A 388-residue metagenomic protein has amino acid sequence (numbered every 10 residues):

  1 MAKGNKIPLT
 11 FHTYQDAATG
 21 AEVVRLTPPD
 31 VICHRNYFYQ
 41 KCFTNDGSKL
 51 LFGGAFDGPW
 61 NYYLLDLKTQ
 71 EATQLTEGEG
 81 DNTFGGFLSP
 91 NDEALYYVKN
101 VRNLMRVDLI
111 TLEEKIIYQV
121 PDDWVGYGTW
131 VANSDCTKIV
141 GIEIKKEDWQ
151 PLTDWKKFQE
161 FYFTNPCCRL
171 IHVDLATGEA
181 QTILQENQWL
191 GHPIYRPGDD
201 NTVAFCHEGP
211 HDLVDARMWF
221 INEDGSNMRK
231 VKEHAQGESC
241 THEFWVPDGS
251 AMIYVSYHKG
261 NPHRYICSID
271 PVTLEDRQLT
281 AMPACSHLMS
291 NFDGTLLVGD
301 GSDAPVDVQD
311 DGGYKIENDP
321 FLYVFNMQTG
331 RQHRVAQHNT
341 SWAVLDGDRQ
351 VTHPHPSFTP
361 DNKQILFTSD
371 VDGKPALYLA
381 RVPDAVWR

Functional and structural regions predicted by a protein language model:
M1-V24, F163-C168: Blade/loop signatures of beta-propeller domains
N5, G141-N165, C206-D215, Y257-K259 (+1 more regions): Short, conserved, GDST-rich strand-edge loop motifs in beta-rich repeat architectures
N36-Y39, D57-N100: Blade-loop segments of beta-propeller domains
L50-L51, L95, K138-I139, T202-V203 (+3 more regions): Hydrophobic beta-strand positions that form the internal "hydrophobic ladder" of WD40/Gbeta-like beta-propeller blades
E79-C168, T182-Q185: Asp-box/WD-like beta-propeller blade repeats and closely related beta-sheet repeat scaffolds
H263, T280-H333: Loop/turn-rich, solvent-exposed surfaces of beta-rich toroidal or solenoidal domains
L279-M289, G330-S357: Conserved blade-ending motifs and adjacent loop-strand segments that build the rim/top face of beta-propeller domains
T352-R388: Blade-level signature of beta-propeller repeat domains, shared across WD40, Kelch, NHL, RCC1 and BNR/Asp-box propellers
